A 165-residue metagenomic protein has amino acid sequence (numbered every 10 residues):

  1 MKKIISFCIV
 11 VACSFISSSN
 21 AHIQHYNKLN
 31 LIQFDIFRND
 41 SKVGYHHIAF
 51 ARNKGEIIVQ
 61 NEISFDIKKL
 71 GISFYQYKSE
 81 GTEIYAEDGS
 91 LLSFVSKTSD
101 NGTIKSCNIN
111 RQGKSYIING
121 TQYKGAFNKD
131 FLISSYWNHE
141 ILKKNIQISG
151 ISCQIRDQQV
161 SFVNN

Functional and structural regions predicted by a protein language model:
M1-K2, S19: Generic cytosolic/nucleocytoplasmic N-terminal low-complexity/intrinsically disordered segments
K2-V10: Sec-dependent signal peptide recognition, specifically the positively charged N-region followed immediately by
V11-S18: Hydrophobic h-region of N-terminal signal peptides that target proteins for export in Gram-negative bacteria
S14, A51-R52, G113: Generic secondary-structure boundary signal with a strong preference for alpha-helix termini
S19-E80, I84, S93-T103, C153 (+1 more regions): N-terminal cleavable signal peptides for secretion/export
N27-L29, V95-N165: Solvent-exposed helix/loop surface patches that form functional interfaces
G89-S90: Extracytoplasmic beta-rich ectodomain segments of secreted or membrane-anchored proteins
